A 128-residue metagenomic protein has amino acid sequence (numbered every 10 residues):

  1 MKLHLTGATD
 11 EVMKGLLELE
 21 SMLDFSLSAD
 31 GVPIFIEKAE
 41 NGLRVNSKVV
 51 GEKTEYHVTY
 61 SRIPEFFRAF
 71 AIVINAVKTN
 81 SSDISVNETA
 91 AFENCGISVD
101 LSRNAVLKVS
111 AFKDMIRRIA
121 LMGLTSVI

Functional and structural regions predicted by a protein language model:
M1-V86: Acidic, contiguous N-terminal accessory segments
K53-I128: Feature activates predominantly on carbohydrate-active enzymes
